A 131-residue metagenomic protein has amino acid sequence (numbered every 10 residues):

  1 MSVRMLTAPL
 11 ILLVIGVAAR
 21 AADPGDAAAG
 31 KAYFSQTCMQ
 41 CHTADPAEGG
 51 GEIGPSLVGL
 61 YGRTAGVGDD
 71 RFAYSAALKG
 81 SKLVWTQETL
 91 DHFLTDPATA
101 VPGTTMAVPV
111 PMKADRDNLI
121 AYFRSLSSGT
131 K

Functional and structural regions predicted by a protein language model:
M1-A8: Bacterial N-terminal signal peptides that target proteins for export
I11-A21, S127: Hydrophobic h-region of N-terminal signal peptides that target proteins for export in Gram-negative bacteria
V17-S35, D45-G50: Electrostatic cytochrome c docking/interface patches
C41-H42, S127: Protein kinase-like catalytic domain
H42-E48, G62, T95: Detector for the c-type heme attachment site
E48-R71: N-terminal, post-signal-peptide region of Sec/Tat-exported proteins
G68-V84: Short Fe-S-cluster ligation motifs
V84-K131: C-terminal capping alpha-helices of c-type cytochrome domains
